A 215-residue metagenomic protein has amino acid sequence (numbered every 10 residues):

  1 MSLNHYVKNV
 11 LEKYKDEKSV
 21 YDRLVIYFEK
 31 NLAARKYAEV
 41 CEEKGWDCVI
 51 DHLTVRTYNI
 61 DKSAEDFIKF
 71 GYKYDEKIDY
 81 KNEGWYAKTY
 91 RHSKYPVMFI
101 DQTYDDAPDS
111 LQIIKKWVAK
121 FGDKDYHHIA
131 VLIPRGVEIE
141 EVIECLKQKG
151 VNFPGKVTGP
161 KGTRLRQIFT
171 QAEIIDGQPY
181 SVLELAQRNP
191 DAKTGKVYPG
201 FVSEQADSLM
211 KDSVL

Functional and structural regions predicted by a protein language model:
M1-E76, T89-P154, K161-L215: Glyoxalase I/VOC metalloenzyme domain signal
I78-Y80: RNA-recognition motif
E83-W85: Long, acidic/serine-threonine-rich intrinsically disordered regions with weak helical/coil propensity that act as
